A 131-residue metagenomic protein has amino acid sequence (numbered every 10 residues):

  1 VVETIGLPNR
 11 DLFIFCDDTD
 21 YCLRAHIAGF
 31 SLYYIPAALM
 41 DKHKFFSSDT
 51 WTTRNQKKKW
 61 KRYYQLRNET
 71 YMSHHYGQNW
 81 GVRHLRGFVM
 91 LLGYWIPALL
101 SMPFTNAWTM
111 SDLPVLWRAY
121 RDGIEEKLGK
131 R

Functional and structural regions predicted by a protein language model:
V1-L7, D11-L39: A short, conserved alpha-helix in the catalytic core of glycosyltransferases
T4, W51-N55, M102, N106: A short, mixed-charge helix-start or loop-turn motif at secondary-structure junctions
I35-R54: Active-site donor/metal-binding and catalytic loop motifs of nucleotide-sugar-dependent glycosylation enzymes
T53-Y63: A short acidic, glycine-rich active-site loop that binds or catalyzes chemistry on phosphate/adenosine moieties
L66: Active-site Gly/Thr loop motif
M72-H74: A bilobed periplasmic-binding-protein/Venus flytrap-type ligand-binding module shared by bacterial periplasmic
Q78-R131: Non-catalytic, C-terminal membrane-associated alpha-helical segments of glycosyltransferases
